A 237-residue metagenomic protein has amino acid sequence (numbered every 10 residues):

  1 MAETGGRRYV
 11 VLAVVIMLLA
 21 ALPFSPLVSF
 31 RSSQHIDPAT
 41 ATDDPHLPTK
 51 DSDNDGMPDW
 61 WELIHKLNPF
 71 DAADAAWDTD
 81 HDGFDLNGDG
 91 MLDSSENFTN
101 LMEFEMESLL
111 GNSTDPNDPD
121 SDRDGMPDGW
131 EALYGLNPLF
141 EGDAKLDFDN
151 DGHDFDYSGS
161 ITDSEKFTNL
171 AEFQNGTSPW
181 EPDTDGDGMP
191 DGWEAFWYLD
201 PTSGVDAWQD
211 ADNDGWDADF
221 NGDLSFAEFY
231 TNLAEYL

Functional and structural regions predicted by a protein language model:
M1-A41: Secretory targeting signatures
F30-L237: Extracellular calcium-associated, cysteine-rich motifs in secreted modular proteins
